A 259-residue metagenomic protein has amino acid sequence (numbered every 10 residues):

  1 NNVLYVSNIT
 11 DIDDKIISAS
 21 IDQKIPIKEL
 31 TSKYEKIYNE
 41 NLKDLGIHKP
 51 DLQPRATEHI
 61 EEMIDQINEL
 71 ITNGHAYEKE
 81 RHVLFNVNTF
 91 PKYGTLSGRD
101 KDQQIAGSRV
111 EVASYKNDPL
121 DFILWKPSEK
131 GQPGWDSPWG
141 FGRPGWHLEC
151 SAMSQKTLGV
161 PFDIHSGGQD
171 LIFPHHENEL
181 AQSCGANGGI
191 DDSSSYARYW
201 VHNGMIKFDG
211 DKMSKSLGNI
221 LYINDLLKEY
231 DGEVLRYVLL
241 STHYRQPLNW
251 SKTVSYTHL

Functional and structural regions predicted by a protein language model:
N1-G46: N-terminal, positively charged nucleic-acid-binding surface of large information/translation enzymes
N1-N2, E40, E61-Y256: Alpha-helical recognition segments enriched in aromatics with Gly/Pro capping that present substrate-recognition
V3-V6, P50-P54, H165-G167: Short catalytic-loop micro-motif centered on adjacent basic/acidic residues
I9-D14, E35-Y38, H48-M63, R81-F90: Short, glycine/charge-rich beta-strand/loop segments that flank catalytic centers and engage negatively charged groups
K24, G46-I47, G188, Y230: Glycine-centered secondary-structure boundary/capping sites
E29-S32, P54-T57, F141-P144, D170: Residue-level marker of alpha-helix boundaries and capping positions
